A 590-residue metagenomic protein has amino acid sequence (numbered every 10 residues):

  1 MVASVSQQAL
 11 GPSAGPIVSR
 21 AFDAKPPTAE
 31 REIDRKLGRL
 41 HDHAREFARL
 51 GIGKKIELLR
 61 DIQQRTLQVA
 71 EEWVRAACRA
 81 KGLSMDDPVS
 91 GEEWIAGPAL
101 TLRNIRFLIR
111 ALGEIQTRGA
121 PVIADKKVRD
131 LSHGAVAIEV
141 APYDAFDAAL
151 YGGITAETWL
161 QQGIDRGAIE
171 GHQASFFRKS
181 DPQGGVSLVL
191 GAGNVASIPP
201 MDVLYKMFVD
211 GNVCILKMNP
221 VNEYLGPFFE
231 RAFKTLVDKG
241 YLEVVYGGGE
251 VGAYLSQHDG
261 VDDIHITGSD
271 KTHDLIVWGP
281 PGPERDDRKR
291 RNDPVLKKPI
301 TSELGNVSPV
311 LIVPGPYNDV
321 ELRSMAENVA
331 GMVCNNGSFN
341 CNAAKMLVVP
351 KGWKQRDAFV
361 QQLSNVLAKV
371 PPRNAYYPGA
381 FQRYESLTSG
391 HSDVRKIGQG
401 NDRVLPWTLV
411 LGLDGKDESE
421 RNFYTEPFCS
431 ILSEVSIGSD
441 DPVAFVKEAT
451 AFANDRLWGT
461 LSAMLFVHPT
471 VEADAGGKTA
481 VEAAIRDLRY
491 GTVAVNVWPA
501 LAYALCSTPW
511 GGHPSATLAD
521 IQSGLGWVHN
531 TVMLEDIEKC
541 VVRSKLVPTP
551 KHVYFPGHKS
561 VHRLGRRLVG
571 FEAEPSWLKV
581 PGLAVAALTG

Functional and structural regions predicted by a protein language model:
V2-H172, M218-E223, A232-V237, P581 (+1 more regions): N-terminal Rossmann-like NAD(P)+-binding subdomain of aldehyde/semialdehyde dehydrogenases
L50, E57, S84, T272 (+9 more regions): Catalytic cores of nucleotide-enabled group-transfer and carboxylate-activating enzymes in metabolic and assembly-line
E57, D402, V446-K559: C-terminal core of ALDH-fold dehydrogenases
G153-S197, M201, F208-D210: Active-site-adjacent "gating/activation" loops or surface patches in catalytic cores
V186, P220, T235-M346, K351 (+1 more regions): Conserved NAD(P)+-binding/catalytic subdomain of aldehyde/semialdehyde dehydrogenases
I198-E250: PLP-dependent aminotransferase-like
D210-V221, Y241, L296-G315, V329 (+5 more regions): Short loop-to-beta-strand entry elements in the cores of soluble alpha/beta enzymes
G315, N335, C341, V349-L461 (+1 more regions): NAD(P)-dependent aldehyde/semialdehyde dehydrogenase
